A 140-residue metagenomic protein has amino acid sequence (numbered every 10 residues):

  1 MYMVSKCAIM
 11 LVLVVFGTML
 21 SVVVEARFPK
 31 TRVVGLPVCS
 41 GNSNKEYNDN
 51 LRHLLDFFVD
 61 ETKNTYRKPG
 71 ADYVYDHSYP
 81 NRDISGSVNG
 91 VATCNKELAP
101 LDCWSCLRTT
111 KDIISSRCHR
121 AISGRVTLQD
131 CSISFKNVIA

Functional and structural regions predicted by a protein language model:
Y2-A140: Extracellular secretory-pathway ectodomains and N-terminal mature segments of eukaryotic proteins
